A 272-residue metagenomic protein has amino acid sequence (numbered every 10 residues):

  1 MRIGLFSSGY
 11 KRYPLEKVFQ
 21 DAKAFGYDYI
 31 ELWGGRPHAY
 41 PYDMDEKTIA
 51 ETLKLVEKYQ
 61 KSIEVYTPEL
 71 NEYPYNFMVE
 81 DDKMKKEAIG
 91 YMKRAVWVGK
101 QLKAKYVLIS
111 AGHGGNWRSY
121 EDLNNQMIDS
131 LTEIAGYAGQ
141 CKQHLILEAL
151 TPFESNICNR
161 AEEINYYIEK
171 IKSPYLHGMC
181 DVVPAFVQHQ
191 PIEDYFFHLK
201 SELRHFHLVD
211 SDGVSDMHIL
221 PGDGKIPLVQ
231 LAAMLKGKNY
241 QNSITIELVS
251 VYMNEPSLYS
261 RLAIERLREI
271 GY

Functional and structural regions predicted by a protein language model:
M1-G26, A50-L53, K103, C158-C180 (+1 more regions): Histidine-acidic metal/acid-base catalytic patches
M1-G4, V65-F77, A111-G115: N-terminal small/glycine-rich loop or linker at the start of catalytic domains across soluble metabolic enzymes
G9-K11, G34-R36, E69-E72, H113-G115 (+4 more regions): Active-site-proximal loop/turn and secondary-structure-junction residues that shape catalytic pockets, frequently
E16, K58-Y59, Y75-H177, L258: Active-site acidic/histidine proton-transfer and metal-coordination neighborhood in alpha/beta enzyme cores
D28-Y29, S62, K105, H144 (+1 more regions): Residue-level detector of anion-binding/catalytic polar loops
E31, V65, L108, I146 (+2 more regions): Conserved beta-strand positions in the central sheet of alpha/beta enzyme cores
W33-L53, A111-R118: Glycine-rich, proline-tolerant flexible connector loops at the mouths of alpha/beta enzymes
V56, Q60-E64: Glycine-rich, aromatic-flanked loop segments that form ligand/cofactor-binding clefts across common enzyme folds
